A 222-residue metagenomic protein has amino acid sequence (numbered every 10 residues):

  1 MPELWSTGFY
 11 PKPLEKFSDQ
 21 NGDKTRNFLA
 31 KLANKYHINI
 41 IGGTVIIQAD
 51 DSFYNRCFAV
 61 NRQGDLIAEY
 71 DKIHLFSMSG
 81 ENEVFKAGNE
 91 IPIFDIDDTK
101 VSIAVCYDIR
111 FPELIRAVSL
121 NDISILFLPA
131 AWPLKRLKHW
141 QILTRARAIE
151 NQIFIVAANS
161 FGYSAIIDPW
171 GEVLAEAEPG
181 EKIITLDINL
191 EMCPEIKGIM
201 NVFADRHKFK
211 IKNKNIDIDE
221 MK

Functional and structural regions predicted by a protein language model:
M1-Q63, E69, L134-R147: Cys-nucleophile CN-hydrolase/nitrilase-fold catalytic domain and related Cys-dependent amidase chemistry that acts on
E3, H74, A130: Residues that line or immediately flank small-molecule/substrate-binding pockets and catalytic motifs
S6-T7, Q48, D65, L75-M78 (+5 more regions): Surface-exposed, flexible loop/turn segments at secondary-structure boundaries
Y10-F17, K100-V101, I125-A131: Short, basic, glycine/proline-bearing loop/turn elements
G22-I41, I109-I184, I188: CN hydrolase (nitrilase-like) catalytic-core segments centered on the catalytic cysteine and neighboring Lys/Glu
I40, D95-D97, I149, K222: RNA-binding accessory domains that recognize and position tRNA/RNA substrates
Q48-N121, R136, I142, A146 (+3 more regions): Active-site catalytic loop in hydrolytic enzyme cores
I93, A158-K222: C-terminal beta-strand edge segments of enzyme domains
